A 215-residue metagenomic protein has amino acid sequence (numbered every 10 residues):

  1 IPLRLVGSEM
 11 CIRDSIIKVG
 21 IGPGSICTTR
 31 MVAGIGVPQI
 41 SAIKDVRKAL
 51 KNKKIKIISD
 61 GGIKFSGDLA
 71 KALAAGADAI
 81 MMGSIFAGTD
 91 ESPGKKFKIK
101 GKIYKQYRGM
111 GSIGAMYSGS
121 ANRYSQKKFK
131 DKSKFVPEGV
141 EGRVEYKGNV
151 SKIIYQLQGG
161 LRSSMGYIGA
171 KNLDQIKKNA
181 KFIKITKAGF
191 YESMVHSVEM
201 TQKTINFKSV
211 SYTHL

Functional and structural regions predicted by a protein language model:
I1-I12, Y212-H214: Single conserved hydrophobic/aromatic residue that forms the stacking wall/gate of nucleotide- or nucleobase-binding
P2-L3, C27, D78, V136: Short, functionally important structural connectors and interaction interfaces within domains
S8, R13, I26, V32-P38 (+1 more regions): Conserved structured catalytic cores and adjacent interaction surfaces of nucleotide-binding/hydrolyzing enzymes
R13-I16, G76-D78: Structural recognition of alpha->loop->beta junctions
I16-P23, M82-G83: Non-cysteine beta-strand/loop elements that form the S-adenosyl-L-methionine
P23-S25, G88: Feature marks short, surface-exposed loop/turn motifs that line or immediately flank catalytic pockets and channel
T28-T29, T213: Ser/Thr-centric signal marking residues that sit in or immediately flank functional binding/regulatory motifs
G34-S59, I63-S211: Alpha/beta catalytic cores of nucleotide-metabolism and tRNA/nucleoside-modifying enzymes
